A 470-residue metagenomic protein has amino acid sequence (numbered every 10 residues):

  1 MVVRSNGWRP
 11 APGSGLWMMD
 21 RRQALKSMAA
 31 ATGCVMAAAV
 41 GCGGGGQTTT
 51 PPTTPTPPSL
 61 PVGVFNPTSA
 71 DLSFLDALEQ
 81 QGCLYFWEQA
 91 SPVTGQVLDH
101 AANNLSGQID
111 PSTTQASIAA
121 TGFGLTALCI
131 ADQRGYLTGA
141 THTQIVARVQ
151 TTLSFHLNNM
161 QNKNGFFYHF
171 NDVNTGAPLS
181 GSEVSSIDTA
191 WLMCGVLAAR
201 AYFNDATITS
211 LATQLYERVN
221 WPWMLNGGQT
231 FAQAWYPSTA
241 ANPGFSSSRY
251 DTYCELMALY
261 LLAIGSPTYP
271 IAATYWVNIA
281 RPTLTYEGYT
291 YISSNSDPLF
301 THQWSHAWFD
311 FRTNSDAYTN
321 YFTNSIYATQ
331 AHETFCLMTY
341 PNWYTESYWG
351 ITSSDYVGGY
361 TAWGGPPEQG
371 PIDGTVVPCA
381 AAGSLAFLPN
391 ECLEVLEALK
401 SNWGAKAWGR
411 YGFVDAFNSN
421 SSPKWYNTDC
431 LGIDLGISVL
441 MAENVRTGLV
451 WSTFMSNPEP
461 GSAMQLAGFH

Functional and structural regions predicted by a protein language model:
M1-V40: N-terminal secretory signal peptides
G43-T49: Bacterial lipoprotein signal-peptidase II cleavage site
T49-S59: Intrinsically disordered, low-complexity proline-rich regions
L60-H470: Ser/Thr/Asn(+Pro)-rich, low-complexity disordered segments
